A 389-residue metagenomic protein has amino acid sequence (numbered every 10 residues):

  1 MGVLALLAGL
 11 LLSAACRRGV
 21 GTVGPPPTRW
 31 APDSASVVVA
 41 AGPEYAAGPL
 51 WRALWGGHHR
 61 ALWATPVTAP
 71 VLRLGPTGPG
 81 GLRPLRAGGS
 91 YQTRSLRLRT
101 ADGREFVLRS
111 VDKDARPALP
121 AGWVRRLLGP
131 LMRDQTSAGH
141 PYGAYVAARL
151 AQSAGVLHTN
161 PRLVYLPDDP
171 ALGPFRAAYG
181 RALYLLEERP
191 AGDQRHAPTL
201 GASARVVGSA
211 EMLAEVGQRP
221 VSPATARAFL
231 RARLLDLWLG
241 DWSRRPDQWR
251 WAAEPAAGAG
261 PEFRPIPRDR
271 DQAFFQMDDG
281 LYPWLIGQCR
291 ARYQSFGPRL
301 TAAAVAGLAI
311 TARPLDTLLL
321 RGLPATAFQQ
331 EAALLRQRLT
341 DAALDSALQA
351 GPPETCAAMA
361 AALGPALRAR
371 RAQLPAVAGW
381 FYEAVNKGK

Functional and structural regions predicted by a protein language model:
G2-R86, T100, L334-K389: Regulatory N- and C-terminal appendages and interdomain linkers associated with kinase/kinase-like NTP transferase
L72-V207, D241, P261-E262, I266-P283 (+2 more regions): Conserved ATP-binding subdomain of kinase catalytic cores across diverse folds
P130-A138, G217-A224, P353: Second-shell loop/turn segments in exported
T136-S137, A253-K389: C-terminal catalytic region of ATP-dependent kinase domains
A147, P223-R244: Conserved kinase catalytic-core helix
Q152-V156, L234, W238, T340 (+2 more regions): Sec-exported extracytoplasmic/periplasmic mature domains
M212: Active-site-proximal specificity loops/subdomain of glycosyltransferases
D241, P246-P255: Catalytic-loop signature of eukaryotic-like protein kinases
